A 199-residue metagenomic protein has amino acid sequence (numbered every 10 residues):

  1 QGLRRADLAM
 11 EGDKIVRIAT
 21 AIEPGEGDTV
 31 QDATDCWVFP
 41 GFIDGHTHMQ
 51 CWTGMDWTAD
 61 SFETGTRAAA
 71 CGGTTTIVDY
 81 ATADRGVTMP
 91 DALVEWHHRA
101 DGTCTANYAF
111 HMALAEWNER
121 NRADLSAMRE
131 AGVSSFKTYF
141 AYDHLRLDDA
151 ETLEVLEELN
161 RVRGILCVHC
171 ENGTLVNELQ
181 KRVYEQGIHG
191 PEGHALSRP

Functional and structural regions predicted by a protein language model:
Q1-P40: Histidine-rich, glycine-flanked metal-binding segment
E26-T34, T66-R67, L125-S126, T152-H169: Short amphipathic alpha-helices and their capping/turn segments at secondary-structure boundaries
A33-T103, R120: Metal-associated gating/positioning segment near the N- to mid-region
T64-V87, D101-E116, A131-H144, R163-C167 (+1 more regions): Divalent metal-dependent hydrolysis catalytic cores, especially in the metallo-beta-lactamase
C71-T74, H98-N107, G173-P199: Active-site gating loops and adjacent loop-to-helix segments of metal-dependent hydrolytic enzymes
G86-W96, H144-E158: Active-site-adjacent beta->alpha loops and helix N-cap segments on the catalytic face of soluble alpha/beta enzymes
M89-D91, R120-L125, D148-A150, V176-V183: Short acidic, glycine/serine/threonine-rich loops at helix termini
R122-T138, L156: Extended substrate/RNA-proximal surfaces in nucleic-acid metabolism proteins
